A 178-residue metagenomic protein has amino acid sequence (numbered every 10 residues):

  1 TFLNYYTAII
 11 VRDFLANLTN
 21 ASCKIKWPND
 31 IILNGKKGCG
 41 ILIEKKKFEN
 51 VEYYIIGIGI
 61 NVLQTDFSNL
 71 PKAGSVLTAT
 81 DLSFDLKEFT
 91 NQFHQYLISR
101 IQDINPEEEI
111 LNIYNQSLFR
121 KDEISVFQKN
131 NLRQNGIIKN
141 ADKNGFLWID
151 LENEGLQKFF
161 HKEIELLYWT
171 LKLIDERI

Functional and structural regions predicted by a protein language model:
F2-C23, L33-I178: Long, positively charged amphipathic alpha-helical accessory segments at protein N-termini or as interdomain linkers
